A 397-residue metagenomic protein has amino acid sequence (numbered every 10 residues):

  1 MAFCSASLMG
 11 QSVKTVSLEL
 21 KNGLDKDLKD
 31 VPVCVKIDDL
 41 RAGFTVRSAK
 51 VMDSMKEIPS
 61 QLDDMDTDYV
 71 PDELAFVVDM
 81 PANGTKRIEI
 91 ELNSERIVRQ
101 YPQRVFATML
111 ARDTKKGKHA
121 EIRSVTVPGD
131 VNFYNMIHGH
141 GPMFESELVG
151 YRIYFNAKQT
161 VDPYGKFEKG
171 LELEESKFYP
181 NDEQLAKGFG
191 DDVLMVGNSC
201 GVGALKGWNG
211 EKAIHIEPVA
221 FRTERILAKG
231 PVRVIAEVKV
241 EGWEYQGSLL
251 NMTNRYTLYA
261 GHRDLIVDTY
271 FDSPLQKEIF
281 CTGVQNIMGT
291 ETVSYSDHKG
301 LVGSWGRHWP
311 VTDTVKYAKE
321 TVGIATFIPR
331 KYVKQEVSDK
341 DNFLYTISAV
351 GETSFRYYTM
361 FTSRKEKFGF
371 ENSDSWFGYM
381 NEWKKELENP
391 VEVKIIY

Functional and structural regions predicted by a protein language model:
M1-T15: Bacterial Sec-dependent N-terminal signal peptides
Q11-K116, V127, V131-N132, G139: Alpha-mannosidase-like glycoside hydrolase catalytic domains involved in N-glycan trimming, generalizing to other
V16-N22, L148, N254, L265-S273: Short, well-ordered beta-strand segments enriched in hydrophobic/aromatic residues
R47-E73, E244, M288-W305, T326-Y332: Solvent-exposed beta-strand/loop surfaces of large extracellular or lumenal domains
D66-M80, I324-Y397: Beta-strand-rich recognition/accessory modules
S94-E217: Solvent-exposed N-terminal domain segments of exported/luminal and surface proteins
A186-A260: Extended, loop-rich substrate-binding clefts of extracytoplasmic carbohydrate-active enzymes
M252, R263-D297: Acidic (Asp/Glu-rich), glycine- and aromatic
